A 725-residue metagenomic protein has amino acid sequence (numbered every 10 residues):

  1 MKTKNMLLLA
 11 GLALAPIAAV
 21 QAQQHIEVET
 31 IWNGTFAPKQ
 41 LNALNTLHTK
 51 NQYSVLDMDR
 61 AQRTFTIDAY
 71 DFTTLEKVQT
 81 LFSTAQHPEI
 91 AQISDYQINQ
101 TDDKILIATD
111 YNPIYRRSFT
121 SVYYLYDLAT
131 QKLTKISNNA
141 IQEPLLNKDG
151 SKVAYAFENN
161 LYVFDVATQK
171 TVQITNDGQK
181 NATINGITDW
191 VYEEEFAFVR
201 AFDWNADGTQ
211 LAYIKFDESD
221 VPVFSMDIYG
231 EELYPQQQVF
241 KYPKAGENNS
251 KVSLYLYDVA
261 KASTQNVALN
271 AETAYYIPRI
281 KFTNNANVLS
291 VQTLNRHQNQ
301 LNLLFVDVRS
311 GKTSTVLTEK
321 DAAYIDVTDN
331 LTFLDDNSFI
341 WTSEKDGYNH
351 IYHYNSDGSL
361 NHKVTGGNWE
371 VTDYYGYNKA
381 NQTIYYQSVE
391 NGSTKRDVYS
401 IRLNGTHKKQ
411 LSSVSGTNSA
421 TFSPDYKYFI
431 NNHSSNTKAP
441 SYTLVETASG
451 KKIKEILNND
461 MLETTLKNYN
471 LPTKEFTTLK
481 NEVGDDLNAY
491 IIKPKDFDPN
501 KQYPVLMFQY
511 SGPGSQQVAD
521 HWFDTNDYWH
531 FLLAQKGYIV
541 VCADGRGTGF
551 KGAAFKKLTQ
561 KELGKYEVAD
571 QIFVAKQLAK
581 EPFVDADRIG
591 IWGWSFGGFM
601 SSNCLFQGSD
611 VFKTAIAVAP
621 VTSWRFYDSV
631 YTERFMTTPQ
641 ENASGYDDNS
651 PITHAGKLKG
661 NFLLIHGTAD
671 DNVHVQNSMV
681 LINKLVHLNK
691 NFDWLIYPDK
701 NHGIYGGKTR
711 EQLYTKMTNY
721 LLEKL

Functional and structural regions predicted by a protein language model:
M1-N5: Positively charged n-region of N-terminal signal peptides that target proteins for export
M6-L7, A13, A22-S419, K427-Y428 (+3 more regions): Beta-propeller folds
G11, N185-G186, A489, G590: Glycine-centered structural positions embedded in regular secondary structure
A15-I17: N-terminal signal peptide c-region/cleavage motif recognized by signal peptidases
V223, A286, S419-L725: Serine-hydrolase catalytic core recognition
